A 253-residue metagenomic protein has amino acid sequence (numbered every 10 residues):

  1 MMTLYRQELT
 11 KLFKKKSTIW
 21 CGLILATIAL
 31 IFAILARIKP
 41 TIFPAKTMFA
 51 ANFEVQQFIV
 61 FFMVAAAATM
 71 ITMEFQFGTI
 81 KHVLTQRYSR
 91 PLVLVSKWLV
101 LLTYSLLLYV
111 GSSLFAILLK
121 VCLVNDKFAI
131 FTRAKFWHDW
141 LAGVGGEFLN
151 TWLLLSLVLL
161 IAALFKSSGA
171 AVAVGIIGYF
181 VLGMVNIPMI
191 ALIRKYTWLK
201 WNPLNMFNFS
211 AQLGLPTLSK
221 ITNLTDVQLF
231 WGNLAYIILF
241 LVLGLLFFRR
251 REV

Functional and structural regions predicted by a protein language model:
M1-G22, S167: Aromatic- and glycine-rich beta-strand/loop motifs that create alpha-glucan
E8, S17, G232-V253: Junction motif at the cytosolic side of a transmembrane helix
K11, T72, V83-T85, V158 (+1 more regions): Helix-capping/transition residues at the boundaries of transmembrane alpha-helices and the short helical linkers
I24-T69, V95-K166, N208-G232: Secretory targeting signals
I31-K39, F165-N205: Transmembrane helix segments
M63-A67, Q76, I80, F115 (+4 more regions): Hydrophobic/aromatic residues in alpha-helical transmembrane segments
A67-R90, V253: Transmembrane helix boundary and interhelical loop/hinge segments in multi-pass membrane proteins
